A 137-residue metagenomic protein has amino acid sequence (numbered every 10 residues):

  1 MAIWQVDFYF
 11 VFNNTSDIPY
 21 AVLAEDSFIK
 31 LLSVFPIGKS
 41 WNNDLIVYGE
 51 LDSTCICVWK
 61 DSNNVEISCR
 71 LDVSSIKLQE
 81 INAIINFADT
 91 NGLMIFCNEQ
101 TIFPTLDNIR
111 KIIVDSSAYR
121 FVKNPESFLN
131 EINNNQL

Functional and structural regions predicted by a protein language model:
M1-L137: Acidic (Asp/Glu-rich) sequence patches and key acidic residues that form negatively charged surfaces used
